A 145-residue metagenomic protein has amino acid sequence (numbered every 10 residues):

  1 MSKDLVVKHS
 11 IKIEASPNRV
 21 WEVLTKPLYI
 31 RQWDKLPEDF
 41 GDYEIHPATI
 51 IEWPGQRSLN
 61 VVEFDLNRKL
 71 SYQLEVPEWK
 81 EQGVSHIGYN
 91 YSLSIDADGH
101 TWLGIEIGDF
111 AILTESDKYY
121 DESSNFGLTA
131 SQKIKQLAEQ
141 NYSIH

Functional and structural regions predicted by a protein language model:
M1-D4, I51: Extracellular beta-rich ligand/substrate-recognition surface
L5-I13: Short amphipathic
K8-H9, K26-N60: Short beta-edge strand/loop motif at the mouth of beta-sheet-based domains
V23-L24, F64: Conserved catalytic core of Hanks-type protein kinase domains
Q32, E81-S85, L113-K118: A short, polar/proline- and glycine-enriched secondary-structure boundary/capping micro-motif
G55-H100, G108: Hydrophobic-ligand binding "helix-grip"
G108-H145: A conserved amphipathic terminal alpha-helix motif
